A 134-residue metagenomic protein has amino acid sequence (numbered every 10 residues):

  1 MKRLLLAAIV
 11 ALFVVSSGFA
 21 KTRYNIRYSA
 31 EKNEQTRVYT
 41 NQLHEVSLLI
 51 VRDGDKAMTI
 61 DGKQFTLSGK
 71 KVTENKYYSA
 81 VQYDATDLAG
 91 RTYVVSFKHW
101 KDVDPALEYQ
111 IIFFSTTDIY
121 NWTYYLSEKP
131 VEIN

Functional and structural regions predicted by a protein language model:
L4-S16: Sec-dependent N-terminal signal peptides
A20-N25, G54-A57, Y77-T86, A106-I111: Short, hydrophobic/aromatic-rich segments at coil-to-beta transitions
A20-N41: Tryptophan-anchored aromatic micro-motifs
V38-T59: Short, flexible N-terminal segments of the mature chain
I60-W100: Contiguous, well-ordered beta-strand patches that form the walls/edges of small beta-barrel/beta-sandwich domains
D61-N75, F113-N134: Edge beta-strand at a domain terminus
T86-Y125, E132: Helix-rich interaction surfaces within compact, conserved domain-sized segments that mediate assembly or partner
